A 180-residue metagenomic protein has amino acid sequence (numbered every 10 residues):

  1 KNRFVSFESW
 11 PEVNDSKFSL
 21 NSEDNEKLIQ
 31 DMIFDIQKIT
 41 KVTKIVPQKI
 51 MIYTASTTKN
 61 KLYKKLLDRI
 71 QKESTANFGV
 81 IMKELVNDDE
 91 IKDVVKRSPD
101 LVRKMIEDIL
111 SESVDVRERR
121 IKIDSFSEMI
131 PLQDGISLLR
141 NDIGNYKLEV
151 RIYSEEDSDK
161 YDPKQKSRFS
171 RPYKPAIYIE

Functional and structural regions predicted by a protein language model:
K1-F34, Y53-S56: Acidic, turn-prone loop/beta-hairpin segments
K1-F4, K65-S74: Short secondary-structure boundary/capping segments
N2, I45-M51, P172-K174: Active-site lining segments that contact anionic ligands and/or coordinate catalytic metals
N14-S19, N60-K64, D159-K166: Short, solvent-exposed polar/charged micro-motifs at secondary-structure junctions
E23-K27, Y63-K65, F126-I130: Ordered, soluble secondary-structure elements with a strong preference for glycine-centered loop motifs and nearby
I29-K49: Beta-strand-rich binding/interaction modules
T43-R69, D100-R103, I109-K122: Short glycine-rich, basic-tinged beta-strand/loop micro-motifs
G79-E180: C-terminal edge-of-domain segments
